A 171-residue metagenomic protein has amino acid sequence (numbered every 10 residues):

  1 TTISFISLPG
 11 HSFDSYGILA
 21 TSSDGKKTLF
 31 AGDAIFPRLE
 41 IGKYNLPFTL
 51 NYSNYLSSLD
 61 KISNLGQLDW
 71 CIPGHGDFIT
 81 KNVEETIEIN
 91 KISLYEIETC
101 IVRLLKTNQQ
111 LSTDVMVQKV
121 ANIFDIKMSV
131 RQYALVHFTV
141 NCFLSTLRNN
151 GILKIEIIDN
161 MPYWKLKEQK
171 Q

Functional and structural regions predicted by a protein language model:
T2-E98: Metallo-beta-lactamase
R103-Q171: C-terminal regulatory/interaction regions
